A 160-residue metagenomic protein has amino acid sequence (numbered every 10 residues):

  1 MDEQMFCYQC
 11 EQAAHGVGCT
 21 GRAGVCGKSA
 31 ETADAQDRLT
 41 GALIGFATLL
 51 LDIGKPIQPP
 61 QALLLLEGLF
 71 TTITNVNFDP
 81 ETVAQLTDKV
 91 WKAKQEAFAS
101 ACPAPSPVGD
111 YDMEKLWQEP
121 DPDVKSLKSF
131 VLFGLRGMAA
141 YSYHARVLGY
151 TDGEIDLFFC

Functional and structural regions predicted by a protein language model:
M1-C160: An N-terminal assembly and electron-transfer interface module characteristic of large anaerobic redox and radical
